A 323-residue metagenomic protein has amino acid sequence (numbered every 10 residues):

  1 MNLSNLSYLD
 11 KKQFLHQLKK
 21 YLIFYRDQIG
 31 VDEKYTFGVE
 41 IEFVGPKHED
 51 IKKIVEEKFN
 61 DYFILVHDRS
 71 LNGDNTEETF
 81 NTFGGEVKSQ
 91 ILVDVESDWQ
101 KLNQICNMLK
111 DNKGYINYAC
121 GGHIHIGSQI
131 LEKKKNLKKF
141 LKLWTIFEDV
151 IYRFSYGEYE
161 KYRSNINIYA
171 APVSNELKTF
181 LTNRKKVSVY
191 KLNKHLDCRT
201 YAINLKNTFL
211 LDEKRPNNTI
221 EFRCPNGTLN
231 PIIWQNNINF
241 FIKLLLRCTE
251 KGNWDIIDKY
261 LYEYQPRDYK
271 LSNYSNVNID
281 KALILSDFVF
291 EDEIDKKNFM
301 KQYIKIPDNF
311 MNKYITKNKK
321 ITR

Functional and structural regions predicted by a protein language model:
M1-Y115, Q129-R323: C-terminal accessory/tail domains of diverse enzymes
G121: Exposed beta-strand and adjacent loop surfaces of beta-rich binding modules that mediate intermolecular recognition
